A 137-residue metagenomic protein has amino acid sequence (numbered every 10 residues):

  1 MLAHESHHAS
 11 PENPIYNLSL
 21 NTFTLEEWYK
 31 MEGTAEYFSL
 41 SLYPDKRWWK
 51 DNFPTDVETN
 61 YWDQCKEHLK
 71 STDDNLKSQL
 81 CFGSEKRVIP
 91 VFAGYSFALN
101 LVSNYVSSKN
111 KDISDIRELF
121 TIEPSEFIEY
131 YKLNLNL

Functional and structural regions predicted by a protein language model:
M1-N13, E36: Active-site recognition of the HExxH zinc-binding catalytic motif
A3, S39-L40, V102-V106: Amphipathic alpha-helical core segments of compact helical bundles
I15-T22, P44-D51, S108-D115: Inter-helical turn/loop segments and adjacent helix faces that build the functional surface of alpha-helical bundle
T22-Y61, N134-L137: Post-HExxH zinc-binding segment in Zn-dependent metallohydrolases
T55-Y61, C65-K66, T72-D74: Secondary-structure boundary elements
E67-L137: Pan-zinc metallopeptidase signature
